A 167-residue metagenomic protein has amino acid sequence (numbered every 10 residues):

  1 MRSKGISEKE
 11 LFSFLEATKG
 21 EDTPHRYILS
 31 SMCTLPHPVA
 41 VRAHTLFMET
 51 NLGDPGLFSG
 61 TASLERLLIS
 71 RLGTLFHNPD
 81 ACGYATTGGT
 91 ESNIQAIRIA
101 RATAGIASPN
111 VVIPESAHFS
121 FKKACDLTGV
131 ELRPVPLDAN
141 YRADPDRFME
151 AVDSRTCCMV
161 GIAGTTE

Functional and structural regions predicted by a protein language model:
M1-P79: N-terminal entrance/gating region of PLP-dependent enzymes' catalytic architecture
A62-E65, I69-S70, A81-I106, S120-A124: Conserved beta-loop-alpha segment that forms the PLP phosphate-binding cup at the N-terminus of a helix
Y84-G89, N110-I113, I162-E167: Conserved short loop/turn motifs at secondary-structure junctions
T90, H118-F119, A139-D144: Short acidic loop-to-helix transition motifs that present clustered carboxylates
V112-G129: Substrate-binding/gating loop at the entrance of the active-site cleft, primarily in PLP-dependent aminotransferase-like
P134-D138: Short beta->alpha connector loops at strand-helix junctions that form conserved, small/polar/Pro-enriched
A143-E167: Active-site phosphate-binding strand-loop segment of PLP-dependent enzymes
